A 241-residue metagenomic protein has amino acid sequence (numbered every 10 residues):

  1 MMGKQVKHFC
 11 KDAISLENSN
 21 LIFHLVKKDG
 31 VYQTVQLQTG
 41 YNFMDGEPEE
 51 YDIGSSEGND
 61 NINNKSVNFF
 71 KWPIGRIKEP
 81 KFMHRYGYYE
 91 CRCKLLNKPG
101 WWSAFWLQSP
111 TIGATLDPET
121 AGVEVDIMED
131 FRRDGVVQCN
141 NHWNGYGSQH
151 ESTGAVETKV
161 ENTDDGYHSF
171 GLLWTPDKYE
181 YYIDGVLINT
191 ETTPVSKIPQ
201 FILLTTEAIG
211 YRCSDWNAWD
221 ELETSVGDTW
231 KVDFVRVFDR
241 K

Functional and structural regions predicted by a protein language model:
M1-K241: GH16 jelly-roll
